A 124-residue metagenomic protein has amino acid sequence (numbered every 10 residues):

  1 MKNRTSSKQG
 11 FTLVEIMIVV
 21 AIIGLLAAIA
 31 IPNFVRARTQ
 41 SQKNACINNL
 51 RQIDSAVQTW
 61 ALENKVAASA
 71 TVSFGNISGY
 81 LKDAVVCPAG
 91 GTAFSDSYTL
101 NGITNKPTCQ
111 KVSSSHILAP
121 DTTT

Functional and structural regions predicted by a protein language model:
M1-F11: N-terminal leader/signal peptides at the extreme start of proteins
Q9, E15-I18: Internal alpha-helical transmembrane segments of multi-pass membrane proteins, especially GPCRs
T12, R51, S55: Catalytic phosphate/metal-binding cores of nucleic-acid and nucleotide-processing enzymes, i.e., regions that mediate
M17-N33: Alpha-helical hydrophobic helix detector
V20, I47, D54: Conserved catalytic core of two-component sensor histidine kinases
V35-L50: Aliphatic-rich helix starts adjacent to a transmembrane/signal segment
S55-Q58, L62-T124: Extracellular/periplasmic head regions of type IV pilus-like filament subunits
